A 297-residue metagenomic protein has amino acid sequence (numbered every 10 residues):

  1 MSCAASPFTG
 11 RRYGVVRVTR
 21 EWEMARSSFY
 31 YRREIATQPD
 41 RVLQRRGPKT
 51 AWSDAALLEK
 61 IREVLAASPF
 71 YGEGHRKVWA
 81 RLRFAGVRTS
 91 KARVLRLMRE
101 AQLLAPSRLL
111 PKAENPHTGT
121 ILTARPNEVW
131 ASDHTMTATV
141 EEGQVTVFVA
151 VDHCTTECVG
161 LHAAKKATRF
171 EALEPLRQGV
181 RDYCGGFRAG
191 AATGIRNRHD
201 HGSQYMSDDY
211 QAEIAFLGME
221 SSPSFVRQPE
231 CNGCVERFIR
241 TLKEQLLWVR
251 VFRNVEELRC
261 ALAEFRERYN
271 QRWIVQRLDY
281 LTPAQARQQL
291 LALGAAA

Functional and structural regions predicted by a protein language model:
M1-Y13, L58-P69: Short, amphipathic alpha-helical "recognition" segments used to contact nucleic acids or chromatin
C3-A36: Structured, non-catalytic alpha/beta "coupling" segments that mediate domain-domain communication and provide generic
V18, R108-P111, T193-H201, A215-C234 (+1 more regions): RNase H-like polynucleotidyl transferase catalytic core
V18-W22, F29, I61, V78 (+13 more regions): Mobile genetic element proteins and their domesticated derivatives, centered on retroelements and DNA transposons
T19, S28-V129, Q228-P229, P283-L291: Basic, flexible linker segments flanking DNA-binding modules in nucleic acid-interacting mobile-element proteins
G47, D208, A215-M219, T241-A297: C-terminal domain-tail junction helix/linker
A131-V159, F170: An active-site-proximal beta-strand-loop segment
G143, L161-R188: Active-site beta-loop-alpha junctions of metal-dependent nucleic acid enzymes, especially the RNase H-like/DDE
